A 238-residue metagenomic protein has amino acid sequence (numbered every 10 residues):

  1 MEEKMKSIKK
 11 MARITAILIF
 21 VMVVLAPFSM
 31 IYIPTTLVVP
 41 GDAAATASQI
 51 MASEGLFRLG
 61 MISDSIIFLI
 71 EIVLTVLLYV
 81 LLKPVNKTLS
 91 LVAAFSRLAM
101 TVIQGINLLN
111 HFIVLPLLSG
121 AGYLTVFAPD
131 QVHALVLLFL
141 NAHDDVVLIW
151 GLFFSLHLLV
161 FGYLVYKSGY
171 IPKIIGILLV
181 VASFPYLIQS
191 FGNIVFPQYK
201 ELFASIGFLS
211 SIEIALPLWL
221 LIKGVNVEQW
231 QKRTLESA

Functional and structural regions predicted by a protein language model:
M1-A238: Hydrophobic, aromatic-enriched alpha-helical segments typical of multi-pass transmembrane helices
